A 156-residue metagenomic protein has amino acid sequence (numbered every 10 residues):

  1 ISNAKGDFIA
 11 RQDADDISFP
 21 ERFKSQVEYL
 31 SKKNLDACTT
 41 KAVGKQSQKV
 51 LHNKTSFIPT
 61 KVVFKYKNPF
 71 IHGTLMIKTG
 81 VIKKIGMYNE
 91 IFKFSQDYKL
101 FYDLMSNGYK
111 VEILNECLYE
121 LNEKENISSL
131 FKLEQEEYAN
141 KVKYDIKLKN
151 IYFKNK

Functional and structural regions predicted by a protein language model:
I1-A4, S25: Glycine-rich, basic loop-to-helix element that forms the pyrophosphate-binding segment of sugar-nucleotide handling
K5, F19-P20, K78: GHKL-family ATP-binding catalytic core of two-component histidine kinases
G6, K33-L35, Y109: Short, high-confidence coil segments that cap the C-terminus of an alpha-helix and link into the following beta-strand
I9: Short aromatic/hydrophobic "clamp" motif used to bind/position activated sugar donors
D13-I17: The conserved acidic donor/metal-binding loop of glycosyltransferases
E21-L51: Conserved donor NDP-sugar-binding/catalytic core segment of glycosyltransferases
T40-K41, V50-N68: Short, flexible, basic/aromatic active-site loop/helix in glycosyltransferases
P59-V142: Conserved nucleotide-sugar donor-binding catalytic segment
